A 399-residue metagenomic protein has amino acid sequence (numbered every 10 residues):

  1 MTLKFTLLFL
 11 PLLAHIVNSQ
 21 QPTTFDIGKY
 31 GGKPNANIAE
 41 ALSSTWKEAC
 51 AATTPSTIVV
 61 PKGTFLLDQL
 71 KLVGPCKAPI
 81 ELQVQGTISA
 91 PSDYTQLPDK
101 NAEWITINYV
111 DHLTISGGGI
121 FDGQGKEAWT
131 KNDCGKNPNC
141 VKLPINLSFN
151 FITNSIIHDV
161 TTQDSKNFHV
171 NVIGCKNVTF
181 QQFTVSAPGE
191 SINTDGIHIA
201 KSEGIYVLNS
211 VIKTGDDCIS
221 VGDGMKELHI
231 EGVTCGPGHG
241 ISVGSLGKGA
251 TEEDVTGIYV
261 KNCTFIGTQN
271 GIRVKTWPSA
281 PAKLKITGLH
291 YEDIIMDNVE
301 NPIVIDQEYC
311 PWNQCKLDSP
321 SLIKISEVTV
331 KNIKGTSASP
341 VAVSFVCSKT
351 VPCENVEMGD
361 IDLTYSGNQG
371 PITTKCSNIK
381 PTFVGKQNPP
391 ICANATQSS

Functional and structural regions predicted by a protein language model:
M1-S399: Extracellular/periplasmic carbohydrate-active domains that bind, remodel, or depolymerize complex polysaccharides
